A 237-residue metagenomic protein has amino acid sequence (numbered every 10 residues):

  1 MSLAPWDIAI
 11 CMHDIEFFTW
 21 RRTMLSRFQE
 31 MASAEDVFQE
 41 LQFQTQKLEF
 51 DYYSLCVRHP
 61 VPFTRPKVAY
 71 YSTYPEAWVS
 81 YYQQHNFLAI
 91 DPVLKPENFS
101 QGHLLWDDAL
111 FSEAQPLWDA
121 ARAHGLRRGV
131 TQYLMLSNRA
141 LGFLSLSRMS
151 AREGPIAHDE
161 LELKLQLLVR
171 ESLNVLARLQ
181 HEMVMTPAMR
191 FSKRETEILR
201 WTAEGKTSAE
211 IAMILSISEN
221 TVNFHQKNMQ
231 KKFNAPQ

Functional and structural regions predicted by a protein language model:
S2-S26, A34, R148-S192: Juxtadomain coupling helices with adjacent low-complexity linkers
R22-S26, A34-Q46, W118: Short amphipathic alpha-helical segments
V57-S80: GAF sensory/regulatory domain recognition with acknowledged cross-activation on helical regulatory dimers
S72-R122: Regulatory sensory and allosteric helical modules in signal-transduction proteins and certain transcription factors
L117-R139: Helix-to-coil/beta transition segments that act as allosteric "coupling" elements at the rims of sensory or catalytic
M135-S150: Sensory-domain boundary capping and coupling elements
R194-I198: The N-cap/first-turn positions of alpha helices within or immediately adjacent to helix-turn-helix DNA-binding domains
T207-Q237: Recognition helix of helix-turn-helix DNA-binding domains
